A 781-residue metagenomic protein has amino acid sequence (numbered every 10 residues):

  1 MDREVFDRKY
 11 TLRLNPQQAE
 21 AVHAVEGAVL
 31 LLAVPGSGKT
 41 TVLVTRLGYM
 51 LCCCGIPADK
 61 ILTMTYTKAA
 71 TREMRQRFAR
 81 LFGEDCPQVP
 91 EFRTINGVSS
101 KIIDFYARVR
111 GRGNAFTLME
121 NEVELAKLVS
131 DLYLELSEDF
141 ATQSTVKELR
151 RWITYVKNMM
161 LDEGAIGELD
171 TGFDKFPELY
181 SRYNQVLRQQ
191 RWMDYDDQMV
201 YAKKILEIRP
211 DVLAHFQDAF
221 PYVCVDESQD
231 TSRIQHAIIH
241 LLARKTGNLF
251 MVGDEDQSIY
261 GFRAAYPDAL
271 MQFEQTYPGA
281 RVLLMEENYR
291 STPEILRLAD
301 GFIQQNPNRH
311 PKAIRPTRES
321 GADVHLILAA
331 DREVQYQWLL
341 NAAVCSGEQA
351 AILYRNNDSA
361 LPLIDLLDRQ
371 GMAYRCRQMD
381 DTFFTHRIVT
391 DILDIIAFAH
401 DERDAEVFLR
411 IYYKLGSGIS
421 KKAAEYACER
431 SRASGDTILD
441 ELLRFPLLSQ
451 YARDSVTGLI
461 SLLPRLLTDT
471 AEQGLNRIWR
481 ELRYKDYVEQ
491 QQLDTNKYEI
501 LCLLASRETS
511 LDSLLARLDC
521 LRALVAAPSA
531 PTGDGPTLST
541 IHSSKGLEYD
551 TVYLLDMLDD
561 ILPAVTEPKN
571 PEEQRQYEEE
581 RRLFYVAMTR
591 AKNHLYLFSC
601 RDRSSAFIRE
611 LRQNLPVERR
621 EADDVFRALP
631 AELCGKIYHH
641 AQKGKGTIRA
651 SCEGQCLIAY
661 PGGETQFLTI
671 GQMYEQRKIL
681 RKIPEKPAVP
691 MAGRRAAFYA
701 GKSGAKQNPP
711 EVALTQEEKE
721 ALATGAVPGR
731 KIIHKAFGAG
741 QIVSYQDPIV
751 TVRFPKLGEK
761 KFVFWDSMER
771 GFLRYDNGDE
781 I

Functional and structural regions predicted by a protein language model:
M1-R112, A214, R297-D300: P-loop NTPase Walker
R3, D7-R8, L12-H23, G27-G38 (+5 more regions): Conserved helicase NTPase motor core
A24-V25, P87-P90, R108-D196: ATP-hydrolysis module of ASCE/P-loop NTPase motor domains, specifically the Walker B Asp-Glu catalytic pair
L30-L31, P35-L43, L47, P278-R281 (+2 more regions): Helicase P-loop NTPase motor core
S320-G321, V344-E472, K485-E489: ATPase/helicase motor core of nucleic-acid motors
R444-S543, L547-T551, I561-A564, Q574 (+3 more regions): Accessory C-terminal helicase-associated subdomains
M557-E664, L668-E675, I679-D747, T751-G758 (+1 more regions): C-terminal accessory regions
